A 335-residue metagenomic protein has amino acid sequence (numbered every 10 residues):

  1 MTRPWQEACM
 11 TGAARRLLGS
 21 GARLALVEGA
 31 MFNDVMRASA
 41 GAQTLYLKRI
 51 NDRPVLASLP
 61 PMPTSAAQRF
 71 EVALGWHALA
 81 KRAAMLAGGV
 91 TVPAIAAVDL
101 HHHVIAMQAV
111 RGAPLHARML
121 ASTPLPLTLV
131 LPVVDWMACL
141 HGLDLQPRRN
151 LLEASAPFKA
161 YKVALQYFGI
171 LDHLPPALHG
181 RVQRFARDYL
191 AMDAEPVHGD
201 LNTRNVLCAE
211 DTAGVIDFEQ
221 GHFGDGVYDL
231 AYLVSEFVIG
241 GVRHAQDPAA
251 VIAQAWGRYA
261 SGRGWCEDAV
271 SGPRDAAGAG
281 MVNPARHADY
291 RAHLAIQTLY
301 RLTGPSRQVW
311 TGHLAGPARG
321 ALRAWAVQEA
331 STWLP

Functional and structural regions predicted by a protein language model:
M1-L26: Juxta-kinase regulatory segment immediately upstream of eukaryotic protein kinase catalytic domains
P4, I105, C139-D188, L302-T303: Active-site catalytic-loop/activation-segment of kinase and kinase-like phosphoryl-transfer enzymes
V27-A42, Y46-L47, Q183-Y228: Active-site acidic catalytic loop and adjacent metal/ATP-binding pocket of ATP-dependent phosphoryl transfer enzymes
R49-A94, P124-C139: A conserved alpha-helical element in kinase catalytic cores
T91-H103: Short beta-strand micro-motifs within the conserved protein kinase catalytic domain, predominantly in the N-lobe
H102-P114: Conserved short submotifs of the Hanks-type protein kinase catalytic core that shape the nucleotide-binding pocket
A113-E153: Conserved kinase catalytic-core helix
Y228-A276, L294-H313: Active-site activation/catalytic loop segments of kinase-like enzymes and analogous catalytic loops in related
